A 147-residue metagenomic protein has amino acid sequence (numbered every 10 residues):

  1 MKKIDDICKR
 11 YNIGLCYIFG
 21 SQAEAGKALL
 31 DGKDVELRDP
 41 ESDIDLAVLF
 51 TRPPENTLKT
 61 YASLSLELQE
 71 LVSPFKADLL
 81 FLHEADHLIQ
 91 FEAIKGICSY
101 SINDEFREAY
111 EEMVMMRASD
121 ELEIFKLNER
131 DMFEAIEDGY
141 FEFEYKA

Functional and structural regions predicted by a protein language model:
M1-D39, T51-A147: Catalytic core of pol beta-like nucleotidyltransferases
I44-V48: Short, aliphatic-rich beta-strand segments
